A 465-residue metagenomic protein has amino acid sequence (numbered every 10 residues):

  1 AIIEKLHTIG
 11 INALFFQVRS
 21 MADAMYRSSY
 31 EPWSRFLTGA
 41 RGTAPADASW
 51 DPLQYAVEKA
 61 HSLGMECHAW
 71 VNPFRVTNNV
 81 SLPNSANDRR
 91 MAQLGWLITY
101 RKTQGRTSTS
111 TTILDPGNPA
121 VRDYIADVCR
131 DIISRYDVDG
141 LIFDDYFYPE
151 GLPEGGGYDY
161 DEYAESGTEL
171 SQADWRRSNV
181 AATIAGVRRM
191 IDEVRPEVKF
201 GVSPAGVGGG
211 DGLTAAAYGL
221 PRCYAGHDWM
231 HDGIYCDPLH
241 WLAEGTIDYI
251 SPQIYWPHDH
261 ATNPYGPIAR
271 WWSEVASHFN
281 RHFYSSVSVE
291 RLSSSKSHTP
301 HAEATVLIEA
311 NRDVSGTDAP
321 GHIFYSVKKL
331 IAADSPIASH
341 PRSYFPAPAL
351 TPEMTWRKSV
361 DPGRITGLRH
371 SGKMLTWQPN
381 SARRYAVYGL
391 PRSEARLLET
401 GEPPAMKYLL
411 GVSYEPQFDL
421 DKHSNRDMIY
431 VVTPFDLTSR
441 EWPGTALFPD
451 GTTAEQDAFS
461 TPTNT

Functional and structural regions predicted by a protein language model:
A1, E58, A69, F74-R135 (+1 more regions): Active-site-adjacent "subsite" loops/lids of carbohydrate-active enzymes
I2-A24, R135-D139, H240, E244-I250: Catalytic domains of carbohydrate-active enzymes, especially glycoside hydrolases
A24-G39, R75-T107, Y146-T168, L213-G226: Aromatic- and acidic-residue-enriched segments that line the glycan-binding/catalytic groove of carbohydrate-active
E66-N78, I142-Y146, D174-H231, R281-L292: Aromatic-lined carbohydrate-recognition surfaces of secreted/lumenal glycan-active proteins
Y235-T262, W272-R357: Substrate-binding cleft of secreted/luminal carbohydrate-active enzymes
G372-A382: Conserved aromatic anchor
P391, L420-P443: Beta-strand-rich modules
F435-N464: Extracellular fibronectin type III
